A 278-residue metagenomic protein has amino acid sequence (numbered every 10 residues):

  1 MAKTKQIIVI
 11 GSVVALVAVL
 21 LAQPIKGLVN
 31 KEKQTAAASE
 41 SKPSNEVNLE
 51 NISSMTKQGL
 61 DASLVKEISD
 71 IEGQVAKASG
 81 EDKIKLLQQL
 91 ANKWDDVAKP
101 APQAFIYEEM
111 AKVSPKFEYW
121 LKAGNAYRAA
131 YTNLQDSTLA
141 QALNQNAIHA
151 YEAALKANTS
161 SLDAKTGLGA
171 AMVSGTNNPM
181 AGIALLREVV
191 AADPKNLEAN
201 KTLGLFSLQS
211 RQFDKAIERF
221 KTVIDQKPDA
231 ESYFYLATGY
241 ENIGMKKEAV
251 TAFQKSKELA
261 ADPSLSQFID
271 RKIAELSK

Functional and structural regions predicted by a protein language model:
A2-A101: N-terminal leader/linker segments that initiate helical-solenoid repeat arrays
A2-V13, D214, E218, K227-A230 (+1 more regions): Terminal, low-structured helical/coil segments at or just beyond the last alpha-helical repeat
L64, I68, A98-F105, L134 (+4 more regions): Structural signature of tandem alpha-helical TPR/SEL1-like repeats, specifically the intra-repeat loop/turn
E81, S114-P115, T159, P194 (+2 more regions): Short coil turns that delineate tetratricopeptide repeat
L86, Y119-W120, A164, A199 (+3 more regions): TPR alpha-solenoid repeat register
Q89, K122, A126, G167-L168 (+3 more regions): Canonical tetratricopeptide repeat
W94, Y107, A126-Y127, M172 (+3 more regions): Residue at a conserved register position within TPR or TPR-like alpha-solenoid repeats
M110, A153-A154, E188-V189, T222-V223 (+1 more regions): Canonical positions in the second alpha-helix
